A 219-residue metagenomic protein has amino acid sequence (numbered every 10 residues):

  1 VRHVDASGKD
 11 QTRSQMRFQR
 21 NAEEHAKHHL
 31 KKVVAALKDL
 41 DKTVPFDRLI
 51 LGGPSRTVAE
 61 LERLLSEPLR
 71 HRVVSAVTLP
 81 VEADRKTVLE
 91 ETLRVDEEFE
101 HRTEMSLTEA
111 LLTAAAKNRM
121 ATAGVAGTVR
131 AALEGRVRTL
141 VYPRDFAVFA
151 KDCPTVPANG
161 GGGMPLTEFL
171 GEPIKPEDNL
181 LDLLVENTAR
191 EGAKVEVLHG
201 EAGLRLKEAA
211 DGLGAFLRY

Functional and structural regions predicted by a protein language model:
V1-Y219: Terminal alpha-helical anchor/extension segments at protein ends
